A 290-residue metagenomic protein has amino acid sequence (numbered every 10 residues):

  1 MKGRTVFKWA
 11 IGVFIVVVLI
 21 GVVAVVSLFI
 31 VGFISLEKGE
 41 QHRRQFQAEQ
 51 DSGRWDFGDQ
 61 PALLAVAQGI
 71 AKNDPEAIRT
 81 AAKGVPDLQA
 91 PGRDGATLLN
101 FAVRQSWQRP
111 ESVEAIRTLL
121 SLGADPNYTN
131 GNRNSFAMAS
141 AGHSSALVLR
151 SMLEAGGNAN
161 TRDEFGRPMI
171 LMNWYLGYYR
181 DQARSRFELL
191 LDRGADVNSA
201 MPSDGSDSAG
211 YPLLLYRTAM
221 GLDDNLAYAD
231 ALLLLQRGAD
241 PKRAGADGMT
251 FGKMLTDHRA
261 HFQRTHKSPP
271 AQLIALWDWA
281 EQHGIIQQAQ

Functional and structural regions predicted by a protein language model:
M1-V22: N-terminal Sec-pathway targeting helices
V18-F33: Short hydrophobic alpha-helical membrane-anchoring segments
I30-Q60, R193, D230, R237-K242 (+2 more regions): Ankyrin-repeat-protein effector appendages
G32-G92, A96-V113, G123: Extended repeat-based scaffolds of very large eukaryotic assembly and lipid-transport proteins
W55-Q68, Q89-S106, T129-A141, R162-G177 (+2 more regions): Ankyrin-repeat boundary/"N-cap" motif
N73, S106-E111, S144, Y178 (+3 more regions): Ankyrin-repeat intra-repeat helix-capping/turn positions
R79-D87, E114-D125, R150-N158, F187-V197 (+2 more regions): Ankyrin repeat domain, specifically the short helix-to-loop turn at the C-terminus of the second helix of each repeat
S144-V148, E154-F187, R193, V197-S199: A charged, solvent-exposed segment within the mature domains of Sec-exported extracytoplasmic proteins
